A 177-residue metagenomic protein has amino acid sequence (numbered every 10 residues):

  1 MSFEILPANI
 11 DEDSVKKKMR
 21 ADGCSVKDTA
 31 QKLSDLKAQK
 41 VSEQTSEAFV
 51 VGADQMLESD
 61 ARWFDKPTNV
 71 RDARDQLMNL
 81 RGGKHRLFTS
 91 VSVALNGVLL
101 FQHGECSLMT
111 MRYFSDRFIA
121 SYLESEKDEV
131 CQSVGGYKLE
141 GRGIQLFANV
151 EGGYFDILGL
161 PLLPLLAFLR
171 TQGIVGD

Functional and structural regions predicted by a protein language model:
M1, A73, G83, C106-D177: GST superfamily/GST-like fold recognition
M1-D13, V91-V98, Q132-I144: Mobile beta-alpha loop/short-helix "lid" or hinge segments that flank ligand
M1-F49, R117, E124, L163 (+1 more regions): N-terminal polybasic phosphate/anion-binding patch
S34, D54, A73, V91 (+1 more regions): Residue-level signal for inorganic ion chemistry
K37, R62, D128-E129: Non-catalytic structural scaffold of enzyme domains
Q55-H85, M111-Y113: Active-site-adjacent loop/tail segments of enzyme domains
E58, S92-L95, R112, N149: Short beta-strand-to-turn element immediately C-terminal to the catalytic PLP-Schiff-base lysine in fold type I
Q76-M78, S90-Q102, C106-S107: Anionic-ligand binding region
